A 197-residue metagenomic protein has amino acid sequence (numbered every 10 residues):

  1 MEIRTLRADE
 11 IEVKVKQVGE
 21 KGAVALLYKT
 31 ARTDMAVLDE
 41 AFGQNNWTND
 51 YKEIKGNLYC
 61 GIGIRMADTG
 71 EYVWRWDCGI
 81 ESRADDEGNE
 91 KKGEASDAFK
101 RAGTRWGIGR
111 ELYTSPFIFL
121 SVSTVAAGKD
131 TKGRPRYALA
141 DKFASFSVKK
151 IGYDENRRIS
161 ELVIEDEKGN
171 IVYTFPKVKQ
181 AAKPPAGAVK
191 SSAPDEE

Functional and structural regions predicted by a protein language model:
M1-A25: N-terminal, Lys/Arg- and Ser/Thr-rich interaction peptides
L6, W74, A138, S192-P194: Exposed, low-complexity/repetitive linear segments and helix-based recognition motifs, biased toward charged/polar
R7-K14, N170, T174, P194: Short, solvent-exposed coil/turn linker segments
L27-T30: N-terminal helical submodule of small eukaryotic multi-pass membrane proteins
T33-A181: Positively charged, aromatic-enriched nucleic acid-contacting surfaces
A186-E197: Acidic/polar low-complexity scaffolding segments in large eukaryotic proteins
